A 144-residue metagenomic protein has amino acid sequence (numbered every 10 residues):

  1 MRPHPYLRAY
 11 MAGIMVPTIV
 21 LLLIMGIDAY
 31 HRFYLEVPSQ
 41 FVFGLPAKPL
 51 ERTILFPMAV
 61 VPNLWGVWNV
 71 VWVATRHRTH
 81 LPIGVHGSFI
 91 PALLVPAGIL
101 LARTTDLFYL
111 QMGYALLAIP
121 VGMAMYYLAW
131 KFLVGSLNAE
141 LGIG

Functional and structural regions predicted by a protein language model:
M1, V70-T79, L137-G144: Cytoplasmic membrane-interface regions of multi-pass membrane proteins
M1-V60: N-terminal signal-anchor transmembrane alpha-helix
L23-Y30, L64-W68, G98, Y126 (+1 more regions): Alpha-helical transmembrane segments of polytopic integral membrane proteins, especially the permease/helical cores
G26-P38, T75, L100-L110: Juxtamembrane "helix-exit" motif on the non-cytosolic side of transmembrane helices
P49-T53, H86-P91, Q111-M123: Pore-lining and gate-forming transmembrane alpha-helices of multi-pass membrane transport proteins
L55-N63, P91-V95, G122, Y126-Y127: Hydrophobic cores of alpha-helical transmembrane segments in multi-pass integral membrane proteins
G66-I99: Loop-to-transmembrane helix junctions at the membrane interface
L107-G144: Alpha-helical membrane-associated segments of multi-pass integral membrane proteins
